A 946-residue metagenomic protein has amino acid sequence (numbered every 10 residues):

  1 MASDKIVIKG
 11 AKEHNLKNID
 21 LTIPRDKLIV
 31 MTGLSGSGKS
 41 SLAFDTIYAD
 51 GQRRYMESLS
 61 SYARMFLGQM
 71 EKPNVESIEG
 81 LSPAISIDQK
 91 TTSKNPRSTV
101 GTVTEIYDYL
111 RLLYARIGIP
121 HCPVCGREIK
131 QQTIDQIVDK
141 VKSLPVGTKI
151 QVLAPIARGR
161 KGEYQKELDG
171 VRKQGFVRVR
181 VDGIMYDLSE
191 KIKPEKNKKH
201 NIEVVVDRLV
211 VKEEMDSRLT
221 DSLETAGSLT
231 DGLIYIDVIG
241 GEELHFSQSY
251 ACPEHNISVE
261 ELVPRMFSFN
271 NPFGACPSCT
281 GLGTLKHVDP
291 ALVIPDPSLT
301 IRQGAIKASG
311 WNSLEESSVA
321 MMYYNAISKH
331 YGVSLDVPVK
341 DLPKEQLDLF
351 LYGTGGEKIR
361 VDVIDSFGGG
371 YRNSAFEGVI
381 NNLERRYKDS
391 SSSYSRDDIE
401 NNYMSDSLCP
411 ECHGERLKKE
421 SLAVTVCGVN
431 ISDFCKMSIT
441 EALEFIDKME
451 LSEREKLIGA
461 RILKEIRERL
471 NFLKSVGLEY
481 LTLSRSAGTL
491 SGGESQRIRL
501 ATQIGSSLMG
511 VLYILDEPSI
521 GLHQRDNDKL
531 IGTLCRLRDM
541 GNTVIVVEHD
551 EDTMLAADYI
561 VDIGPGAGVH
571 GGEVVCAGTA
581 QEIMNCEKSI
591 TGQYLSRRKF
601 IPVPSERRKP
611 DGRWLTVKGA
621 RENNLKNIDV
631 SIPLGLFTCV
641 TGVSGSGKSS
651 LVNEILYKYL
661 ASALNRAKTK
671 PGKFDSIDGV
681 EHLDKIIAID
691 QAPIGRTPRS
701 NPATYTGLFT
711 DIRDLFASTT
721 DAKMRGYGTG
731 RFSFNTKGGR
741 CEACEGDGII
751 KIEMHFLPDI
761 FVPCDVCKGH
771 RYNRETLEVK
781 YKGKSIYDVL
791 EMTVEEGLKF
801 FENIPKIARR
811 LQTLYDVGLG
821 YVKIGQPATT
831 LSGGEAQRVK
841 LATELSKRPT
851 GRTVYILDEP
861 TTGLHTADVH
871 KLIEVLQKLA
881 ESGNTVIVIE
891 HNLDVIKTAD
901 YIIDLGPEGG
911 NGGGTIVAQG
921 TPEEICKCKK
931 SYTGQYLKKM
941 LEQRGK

Functional and structural regions predicted by a protein language model:
M1-K946: Conserved phosphate-binding elements of NTP-dependent enzyme cores
